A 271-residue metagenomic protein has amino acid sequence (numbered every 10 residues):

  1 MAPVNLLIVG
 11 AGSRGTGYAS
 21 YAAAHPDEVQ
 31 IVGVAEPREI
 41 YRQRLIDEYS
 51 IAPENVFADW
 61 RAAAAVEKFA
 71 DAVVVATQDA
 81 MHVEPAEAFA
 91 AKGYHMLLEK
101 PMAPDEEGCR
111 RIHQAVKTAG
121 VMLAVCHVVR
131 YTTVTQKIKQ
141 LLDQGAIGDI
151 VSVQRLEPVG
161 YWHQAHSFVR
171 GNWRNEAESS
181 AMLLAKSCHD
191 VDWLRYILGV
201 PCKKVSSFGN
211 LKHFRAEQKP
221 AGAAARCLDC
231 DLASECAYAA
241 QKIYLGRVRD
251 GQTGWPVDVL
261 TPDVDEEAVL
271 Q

Functional and structural regions predicted by a protein language model:
M1-I51: N-terminal Rossmann-like dinucleotide-binding module
G10, V129-L270: Predominantly a Rossmann-like dinucleotide-binding segment in NAD(P)-dependent oxidoreductases
V32, E54, D71: Conserved acidic residues
R44-P53, R111-A119: Short, conserved SAM-binding/catalytic segment of Class I S-adenosyl-L-methionine-dependent methyltransferases
P53-W60: Conserved SAM-binding strand-loop segment of SAM-dependent methyltransferases
F57, L97, M122-A124, Q154 (+1 more regions): Structural detector of well-ordered beta-strand residues that form the stable sheet scaffold of enzyme domains
V66-A72, Q78-D79, V83-R130, G145: Beta-strand-loop-alpha-helix segment that lines the small-molecule cofactor/substrate pocket of alpha/beta enzymes
A76-T77, E157: Glycine-rich, N-terminal phosphate-binding loop of Rossmann-like dinucleotide-binding domains
